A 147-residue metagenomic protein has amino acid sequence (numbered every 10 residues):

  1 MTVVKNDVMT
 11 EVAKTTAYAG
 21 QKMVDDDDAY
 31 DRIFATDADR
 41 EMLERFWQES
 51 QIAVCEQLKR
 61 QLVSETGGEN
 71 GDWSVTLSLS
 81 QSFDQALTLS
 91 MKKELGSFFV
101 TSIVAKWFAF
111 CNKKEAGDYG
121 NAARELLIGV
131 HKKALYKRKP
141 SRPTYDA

Functional and structural regions predicted by a protein language model:
M1-S78, D84, K132-A147: Conserved short "hinge" loops at termini or chain/domain junctions
Y18-Q21, Y30, K93-A147: Short loop/turn elements at secondary-structure junctions
G68-C111: Amphipathic protein-protein interaction modules
